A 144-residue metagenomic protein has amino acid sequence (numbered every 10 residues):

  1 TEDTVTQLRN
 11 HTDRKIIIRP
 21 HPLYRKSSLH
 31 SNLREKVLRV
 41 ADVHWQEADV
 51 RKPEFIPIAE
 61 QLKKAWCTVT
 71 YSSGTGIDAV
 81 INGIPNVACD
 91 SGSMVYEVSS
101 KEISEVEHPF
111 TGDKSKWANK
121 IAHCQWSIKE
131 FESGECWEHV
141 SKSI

Functional and structural regions predicted by a protein language model:
T1-L8, H30-K36: Well-ordered, non-membrane alpha-helical segments in soluble/globular domains
R14, P22-I77, I81: Donor nucleotide-activated moiety binding/catalytic core segment of transferases that use nucleotide-activated donors
R14-I16, V43, N86-V87, S115-C124: Hydrophobic anchor at the start of a short beta-strand that flanks the dinucleotide cofactor-binding loop
P20-Y24, S91-M94: Short beta-alpha junction loops
A48-R51, S91-Y96: Short, acidic/turn-prone active-site loops that include or flank metal/cofactor- and phosphate-binding residues
T68-V69, P85-C89: Short hydrophobic beta-strand element within catalytic cores of glycosyltransferases and related nucleotide-activated
G74-T75, P85, G92-S93: Flexible glycine-rich beta->alpha loop in the catalytic core of nucleotide-sugar glycosyltransferases
E97-I144: Leloir-type glycosyltransferase catalytic cores
